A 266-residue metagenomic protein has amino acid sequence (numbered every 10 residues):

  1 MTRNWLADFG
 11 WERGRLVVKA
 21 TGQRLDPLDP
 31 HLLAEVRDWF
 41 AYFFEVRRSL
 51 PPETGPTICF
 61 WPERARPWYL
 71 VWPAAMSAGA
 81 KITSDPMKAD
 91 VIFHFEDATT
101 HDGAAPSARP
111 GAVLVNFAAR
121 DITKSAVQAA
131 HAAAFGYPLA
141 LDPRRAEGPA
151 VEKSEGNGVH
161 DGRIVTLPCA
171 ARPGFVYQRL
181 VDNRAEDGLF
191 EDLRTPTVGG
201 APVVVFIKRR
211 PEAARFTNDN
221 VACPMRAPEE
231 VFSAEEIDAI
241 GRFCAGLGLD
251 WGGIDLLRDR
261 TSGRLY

Functional and structural regions predicted by a protein language model:
W5, F9-G158: Conserved N-proximal alpha/beta basic substrate-recognition cap immediately N-terminal to, or forming the N-lobe
F93, K153, T195, S262-Y266: A short beta-strand motif that forms the metal-chelation/ATP-contact edge of phosphoryl-transfer active sites
T100-G103, T123-S125, G158-G162, V204-F206 (+2 more regions): Short catalytic/ligand-binding loop motif for oxyanion handling, primarily in non-cytosolic enzymes, centered on
R145, T197-V198, R258: Generic beta-strand structural signal
P149, A201-P202, S262: Structural motif
G156, R163-L247: Phosphate-binding site of ATP-dependent enzymes
C244-Y266: Conserved metal-phosphate-binding beta-hairpin within the catalytic cores of diverse ATP-dependent phosphoryl-transfer
